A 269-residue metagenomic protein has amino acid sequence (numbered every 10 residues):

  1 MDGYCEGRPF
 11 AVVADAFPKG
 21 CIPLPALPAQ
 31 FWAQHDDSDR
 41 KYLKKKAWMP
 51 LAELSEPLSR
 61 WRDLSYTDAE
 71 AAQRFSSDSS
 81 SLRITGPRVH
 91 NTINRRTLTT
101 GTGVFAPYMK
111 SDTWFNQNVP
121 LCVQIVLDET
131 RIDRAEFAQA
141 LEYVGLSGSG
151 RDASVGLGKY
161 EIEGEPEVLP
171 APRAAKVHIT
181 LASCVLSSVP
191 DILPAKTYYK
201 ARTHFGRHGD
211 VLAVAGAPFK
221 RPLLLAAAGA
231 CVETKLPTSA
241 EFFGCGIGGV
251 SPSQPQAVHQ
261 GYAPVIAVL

Functional and structural regions predicted by a protein language model:
M1-L269: Conserved active-site/ligand-binding neighborhood in enzyme cores
